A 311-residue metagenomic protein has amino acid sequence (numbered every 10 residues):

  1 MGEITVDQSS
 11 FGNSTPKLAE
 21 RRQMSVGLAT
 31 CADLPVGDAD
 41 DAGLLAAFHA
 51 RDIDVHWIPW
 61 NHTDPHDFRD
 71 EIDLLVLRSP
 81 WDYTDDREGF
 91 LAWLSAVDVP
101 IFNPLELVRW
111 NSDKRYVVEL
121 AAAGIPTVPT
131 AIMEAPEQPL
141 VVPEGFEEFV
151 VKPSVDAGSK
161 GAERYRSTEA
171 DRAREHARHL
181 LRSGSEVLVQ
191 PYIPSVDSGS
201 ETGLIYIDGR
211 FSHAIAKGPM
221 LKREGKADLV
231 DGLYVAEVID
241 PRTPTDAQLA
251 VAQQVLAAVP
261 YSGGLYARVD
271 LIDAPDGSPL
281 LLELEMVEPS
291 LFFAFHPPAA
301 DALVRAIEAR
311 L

Functional and structural regions predicted by a protein language model:
G2, D7-S9, P16-T30, L94-D98 (+3 more regions): Active-site nucleotide/adenylate-binding loops and adjacent lid/helix of ATP-dependent enzymes
S25, A32-T130, E134: Conserved N-proximal alpha/beta basic substrate-recognition cap immediately N-terminal to, or forming the N-lobe
F68-D73, G145-F146, S198-G199, P275-L280: A short, glycine/Asx- and small/polar-enriched loop/turn that sits immediately N-terminal to a beta-strand
I72-V76, T202-Y206, S278-S290: A short beta-strand motif that forms the metal-chelation/ATP-contact edge of phosphoryl-transfer active sites
P80, S154, Y192-I193, I205 (+2 more regions): Anionic group-transfer/hydrolysis microenvironments
V128-T130, S212, L271: Structured catalytic cores of enzymes that bind and process phosphorylated ligands/cofactors
S167-V259, L280: Phosphate-binding site of ATP-dependent enzymes
P244-L311: ATP-dependent carboxylate activation and anion-phosphoryl transfer catalytic cores that bind Mg-ATP to form
